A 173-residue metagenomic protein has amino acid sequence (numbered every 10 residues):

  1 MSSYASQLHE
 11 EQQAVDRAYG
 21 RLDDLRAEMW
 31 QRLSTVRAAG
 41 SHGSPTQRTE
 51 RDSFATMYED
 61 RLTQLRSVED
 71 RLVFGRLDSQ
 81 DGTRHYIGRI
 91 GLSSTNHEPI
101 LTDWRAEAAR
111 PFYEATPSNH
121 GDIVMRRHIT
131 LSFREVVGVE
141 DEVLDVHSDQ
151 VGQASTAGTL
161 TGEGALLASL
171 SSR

Functional and structural regions predicted by a protein language model:
M1-S172: Extended, charged low-complexity regulatory segments
